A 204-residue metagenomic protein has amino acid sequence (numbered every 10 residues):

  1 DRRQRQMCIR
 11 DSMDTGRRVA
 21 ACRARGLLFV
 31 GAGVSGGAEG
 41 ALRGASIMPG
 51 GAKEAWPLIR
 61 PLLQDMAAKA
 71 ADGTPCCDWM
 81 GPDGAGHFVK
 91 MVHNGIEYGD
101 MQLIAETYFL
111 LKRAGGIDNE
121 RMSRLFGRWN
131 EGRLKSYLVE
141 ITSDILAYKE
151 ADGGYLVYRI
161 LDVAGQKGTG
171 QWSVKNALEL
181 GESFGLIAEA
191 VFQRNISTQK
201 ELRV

Functional and structural regions predicted by a protein language model:
D1-R5, I9: Single conserved hydrophobic/aromatic residue that forms the stacking wall/gate of nucleotide- or nucleobase-binding
Q6, M91-N94, A164: General secondary-structure propensity
R10, Y98, V163-G165: Residue-level marker of alpha-helix boundaries and capping positions
D11-S12, G181: Catalytic P-loop NTPase motifs of RecA-like helicase/translocase cores
M13-S123, E131-R159, S197-V204: Rossmann-fold dinucleotide-binding core
E120-G127, I187-F192: Beta-strand segments within the central parallel beta-sheet cores of soluble alpha/beta enzyme folds
Y155-V204: A conserved active-site cap/scaffold subdomain adjacent to cofactor or substrate pockets
